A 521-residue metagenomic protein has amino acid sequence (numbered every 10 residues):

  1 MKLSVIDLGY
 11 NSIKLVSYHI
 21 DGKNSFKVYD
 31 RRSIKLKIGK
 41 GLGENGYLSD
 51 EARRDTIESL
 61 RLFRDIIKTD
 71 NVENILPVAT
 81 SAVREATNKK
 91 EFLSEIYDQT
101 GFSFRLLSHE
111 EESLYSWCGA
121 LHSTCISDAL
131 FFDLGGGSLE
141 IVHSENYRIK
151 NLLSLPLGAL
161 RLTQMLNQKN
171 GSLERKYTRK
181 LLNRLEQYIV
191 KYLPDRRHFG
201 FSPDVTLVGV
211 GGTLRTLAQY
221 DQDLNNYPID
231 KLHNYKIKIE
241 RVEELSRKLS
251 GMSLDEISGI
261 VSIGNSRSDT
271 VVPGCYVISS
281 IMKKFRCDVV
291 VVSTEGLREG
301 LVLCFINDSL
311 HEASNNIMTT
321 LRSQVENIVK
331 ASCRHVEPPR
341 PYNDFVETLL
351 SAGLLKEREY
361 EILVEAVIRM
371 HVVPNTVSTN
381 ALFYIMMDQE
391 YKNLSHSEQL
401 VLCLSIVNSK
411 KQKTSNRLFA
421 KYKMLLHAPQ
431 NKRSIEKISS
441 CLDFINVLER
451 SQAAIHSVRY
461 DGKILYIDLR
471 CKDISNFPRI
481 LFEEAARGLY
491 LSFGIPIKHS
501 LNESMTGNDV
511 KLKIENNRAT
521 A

Functional and structural regions predicted by a protein language model:
M1-S4: Extreme N-terminal starter segment of soluble prokaryotic enzymes
D7-S12, F132-S138, G158, V210-T213 (+1 more regions): A short acidic Gly-Thr/Ser loop motif
N11, E73, D288: Short acidic/polar active-site loop segments enriched in Thr and Asp
I13-K14, I38, S113-W117, L134-E140: Short glycine/serine/threonine-rich phosphate/pyrophosphate-binding segments that cradle anionic phosphate groups
S17, G41-I66, T80-A86, D98-H122 (+6 more regions): Helical "lid/coupling" subdomains associated with nucleotide-phosphate turnover
N24-Y29, R148-K150: Beta-strand initiation motifs
A86-S94: Metal-dependent catalytic neighborhoods of phosphoester/phosphodiester hydrolases
L350-L354, A420-A519: Divalent metal-dependent phosphate-bond-processing catalytic cores, especially two-metal-ion Mg2+/Mn2+ enzymes that act
